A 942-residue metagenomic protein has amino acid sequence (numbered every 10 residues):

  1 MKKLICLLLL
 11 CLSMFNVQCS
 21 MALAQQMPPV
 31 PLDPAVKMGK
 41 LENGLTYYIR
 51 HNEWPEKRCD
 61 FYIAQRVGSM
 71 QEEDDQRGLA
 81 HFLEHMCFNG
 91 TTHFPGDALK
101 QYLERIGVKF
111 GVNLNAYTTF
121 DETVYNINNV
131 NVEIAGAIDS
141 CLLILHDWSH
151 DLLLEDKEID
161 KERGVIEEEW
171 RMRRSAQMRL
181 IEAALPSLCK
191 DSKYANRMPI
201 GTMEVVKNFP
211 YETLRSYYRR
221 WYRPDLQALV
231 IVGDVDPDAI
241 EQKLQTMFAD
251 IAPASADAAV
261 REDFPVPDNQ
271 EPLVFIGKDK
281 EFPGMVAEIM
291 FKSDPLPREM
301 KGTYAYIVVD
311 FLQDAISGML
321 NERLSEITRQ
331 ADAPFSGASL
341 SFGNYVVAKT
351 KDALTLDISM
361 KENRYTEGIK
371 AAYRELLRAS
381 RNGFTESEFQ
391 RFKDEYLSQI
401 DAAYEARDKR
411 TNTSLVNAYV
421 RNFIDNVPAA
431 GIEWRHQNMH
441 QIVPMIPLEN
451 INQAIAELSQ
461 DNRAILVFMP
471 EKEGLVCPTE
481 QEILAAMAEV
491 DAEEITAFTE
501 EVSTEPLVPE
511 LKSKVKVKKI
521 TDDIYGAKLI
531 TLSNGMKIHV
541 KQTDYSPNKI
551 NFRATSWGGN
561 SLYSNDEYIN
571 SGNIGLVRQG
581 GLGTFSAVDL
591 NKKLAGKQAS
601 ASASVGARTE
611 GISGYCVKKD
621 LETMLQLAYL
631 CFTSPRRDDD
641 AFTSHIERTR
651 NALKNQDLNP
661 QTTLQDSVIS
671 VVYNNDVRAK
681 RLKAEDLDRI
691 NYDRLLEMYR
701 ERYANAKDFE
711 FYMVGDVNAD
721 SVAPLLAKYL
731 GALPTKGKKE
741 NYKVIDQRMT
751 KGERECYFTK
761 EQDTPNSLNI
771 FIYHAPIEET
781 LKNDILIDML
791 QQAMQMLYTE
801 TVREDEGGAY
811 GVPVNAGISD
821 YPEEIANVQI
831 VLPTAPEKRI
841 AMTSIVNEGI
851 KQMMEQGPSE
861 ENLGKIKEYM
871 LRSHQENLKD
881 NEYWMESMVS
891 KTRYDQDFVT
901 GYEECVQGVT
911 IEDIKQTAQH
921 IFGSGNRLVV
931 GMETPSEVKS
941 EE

Functional and structural regions predicted by a protein language model:
M1-Q25: Bacterial Sec-dependent N-terminal signal peptides
A22-I49, D236-Q313, S317-S325, R329-A331 (+11 more regions): Proteolytic maturation boundary segments
Y48-R50, P55-E72, L79-A80, D97-D147 (+15 more regions): M16 family metallopeptidases and their MPP-like homologs
L79-C87, I316, N573: Active-site His/Glu-centered metal-binding helix of metallohydrolases
M86-F94: Metal-associated gating/positioning segment near the N- to mid-region
Y102, D151-L154, E158-I159, I446-N450 (+4 more regions): Peptidyl-prolyl cis-trans isomerase
E158-L226, V230-V232, P237-Q245, A252-K278 (+1 more regions): Hydrophobic, small-residue-rich alpha-helical packing segments that form membrane-like cores
V205-Q245, A679-R681, D686-Y729: Internal metal/ion-chelating core segments
